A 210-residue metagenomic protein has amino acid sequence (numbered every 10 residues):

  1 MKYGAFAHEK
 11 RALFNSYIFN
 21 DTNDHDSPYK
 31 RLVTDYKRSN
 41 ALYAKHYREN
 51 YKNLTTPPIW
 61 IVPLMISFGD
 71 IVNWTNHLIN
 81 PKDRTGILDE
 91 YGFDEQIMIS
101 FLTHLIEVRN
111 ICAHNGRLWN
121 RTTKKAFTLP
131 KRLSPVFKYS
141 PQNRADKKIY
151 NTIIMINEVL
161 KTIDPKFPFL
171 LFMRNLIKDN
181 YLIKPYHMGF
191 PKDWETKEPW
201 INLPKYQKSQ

Functional and structural regions predicted by a protein language model:
M1-Q210: Long, contiguous internal "core" modules enriched in hydrophobic/ aromatic residues
